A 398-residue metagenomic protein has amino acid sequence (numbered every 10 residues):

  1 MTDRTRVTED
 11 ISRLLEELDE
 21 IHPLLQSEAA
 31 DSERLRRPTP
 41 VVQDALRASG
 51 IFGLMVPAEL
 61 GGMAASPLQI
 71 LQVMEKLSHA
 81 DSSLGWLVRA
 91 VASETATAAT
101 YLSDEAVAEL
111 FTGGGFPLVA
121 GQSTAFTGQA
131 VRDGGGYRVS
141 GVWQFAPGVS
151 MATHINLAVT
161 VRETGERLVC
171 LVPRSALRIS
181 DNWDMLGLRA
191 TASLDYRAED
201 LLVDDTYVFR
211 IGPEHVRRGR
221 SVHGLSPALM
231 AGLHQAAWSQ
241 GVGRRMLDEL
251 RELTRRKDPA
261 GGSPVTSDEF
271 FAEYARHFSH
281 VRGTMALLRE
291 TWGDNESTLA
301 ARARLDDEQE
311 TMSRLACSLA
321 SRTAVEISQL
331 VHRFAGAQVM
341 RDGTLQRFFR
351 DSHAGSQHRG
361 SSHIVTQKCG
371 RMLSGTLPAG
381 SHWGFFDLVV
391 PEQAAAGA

Functional and structural regions predicted by a protein language model:
M1-D19, F385-A398: Basic/polar N-terminal segments that are highly enriched at the extreme N-terminus, encompassing both cleavable
D19, G241, A275-R282, R314 (+3 more regions): Generic structural signal for well-ordered, non-transmembrane alpha-helical segments in soluble/cytosolic regions
Q26, A30-E33, G283-L319, Q329-A335 (+1 more regions): C-terminal helix-coil-helix/basic helical segment that borders enzyme active sites and/or dimer interfaces and provides
P40-A48, F52-A152: Glycine-rich flavin
F145-D181: A short core secondary-structure module
L186-R282: Glycine-rich beta->alpha junctions and the first turn(s) of the following alpha-helix
E326-R333, H363-Q367: Short segments within alpha-helical structural elements
A337-A398: Glycine-rich phosphate/cofactor-binding loops in nucleotide/flavin-utilizing enzymes
